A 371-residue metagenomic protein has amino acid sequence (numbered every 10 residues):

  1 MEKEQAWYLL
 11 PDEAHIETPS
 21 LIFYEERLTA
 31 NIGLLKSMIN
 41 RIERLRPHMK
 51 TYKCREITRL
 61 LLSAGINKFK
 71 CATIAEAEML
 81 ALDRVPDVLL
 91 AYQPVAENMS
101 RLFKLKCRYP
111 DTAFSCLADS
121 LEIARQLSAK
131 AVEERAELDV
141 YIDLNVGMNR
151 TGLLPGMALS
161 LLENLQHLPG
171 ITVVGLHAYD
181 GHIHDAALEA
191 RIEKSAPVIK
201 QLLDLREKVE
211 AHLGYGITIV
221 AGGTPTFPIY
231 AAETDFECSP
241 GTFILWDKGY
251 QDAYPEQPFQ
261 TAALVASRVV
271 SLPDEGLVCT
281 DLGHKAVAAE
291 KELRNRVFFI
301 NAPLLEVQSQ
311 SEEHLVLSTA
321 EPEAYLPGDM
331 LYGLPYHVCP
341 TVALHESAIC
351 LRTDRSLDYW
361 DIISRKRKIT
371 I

Functional and structural regions predicted by a protein language model:
E4-F23: Generic N-terminal amphipathic, Lys/Arg-enriched alpha-helix
Q5-Y8, R27-E56: N-terminal glycine-rich anion-binding loops that anchor highly charged ligand groups
L28, K50, L80, I142 (+5 more regions): Conserved, mostly hydrophobic/aromatic
H48-H184: Active-site-proximal beta-alpha core segment in soluble small-molecule metabolic enzymes
E133, E137-L138, N145-Q257: Active-site loop/helix belt of alpha/beta enzymes
P225-P303: Active-site loop ensemble at the mouth of alpha/beta enzyme cores that anchors a bound cofactor
P273-I371: C-terminal accessory subdomain/extension
